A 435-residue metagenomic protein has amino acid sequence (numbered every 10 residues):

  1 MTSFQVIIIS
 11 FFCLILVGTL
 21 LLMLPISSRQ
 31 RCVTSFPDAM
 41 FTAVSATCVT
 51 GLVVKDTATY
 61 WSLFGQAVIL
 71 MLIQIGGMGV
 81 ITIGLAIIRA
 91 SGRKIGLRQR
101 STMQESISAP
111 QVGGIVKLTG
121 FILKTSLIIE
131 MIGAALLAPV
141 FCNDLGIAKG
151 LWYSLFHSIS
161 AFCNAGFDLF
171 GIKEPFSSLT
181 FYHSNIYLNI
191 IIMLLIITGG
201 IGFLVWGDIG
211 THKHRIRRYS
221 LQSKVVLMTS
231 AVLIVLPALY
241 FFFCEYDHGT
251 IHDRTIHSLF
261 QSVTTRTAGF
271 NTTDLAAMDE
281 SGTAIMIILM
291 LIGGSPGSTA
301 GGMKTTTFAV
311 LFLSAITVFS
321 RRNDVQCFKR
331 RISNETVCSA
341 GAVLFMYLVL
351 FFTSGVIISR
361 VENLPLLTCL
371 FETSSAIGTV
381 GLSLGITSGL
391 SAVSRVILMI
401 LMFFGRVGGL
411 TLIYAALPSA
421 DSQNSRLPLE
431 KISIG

Functional and structural regions predicted by a protein language model:
M1-G435: Membrane-proximal intracellular helices of multi-pass ion channels
